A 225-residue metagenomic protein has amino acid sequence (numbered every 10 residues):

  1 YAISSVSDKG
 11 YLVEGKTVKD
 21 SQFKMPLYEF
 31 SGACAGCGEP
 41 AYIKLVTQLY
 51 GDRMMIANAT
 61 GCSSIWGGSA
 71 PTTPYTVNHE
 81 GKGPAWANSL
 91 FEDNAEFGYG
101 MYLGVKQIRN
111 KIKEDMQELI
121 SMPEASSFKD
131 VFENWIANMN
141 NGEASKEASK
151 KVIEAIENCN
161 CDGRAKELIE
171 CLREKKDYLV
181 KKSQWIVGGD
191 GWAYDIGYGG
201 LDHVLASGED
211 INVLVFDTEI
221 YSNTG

Functional and structural regions predicted by a protein language model:
Y1-V18: Non-heme iron-sulfur electron-transfer modules
V18-E29, S149-I156, L179-K181, S222-N223: Gly-rich Lys/Arg/Thr-decorated short loops/hinges at beta-loop-alpha junctions or inter-strand turns that position
S21, C34-Y42: Domain-scale recognition of functional cores that engage charged ligands
Q22-A33, D93-G98, K182-V187: Glycine- and acidic
E39-L45, D52-M55, I65-V77, G163-N223: Thiamine diphosphate
G68-K106, L214-I220: Mobile "lid/hinge" segments at catalytic clefts and subdomain interfaces of large enzymes
L90-R164: N-terminal leader/propeptide and maturation segments of large enzyme subunits in energy/redox metabolism and hydrolases
